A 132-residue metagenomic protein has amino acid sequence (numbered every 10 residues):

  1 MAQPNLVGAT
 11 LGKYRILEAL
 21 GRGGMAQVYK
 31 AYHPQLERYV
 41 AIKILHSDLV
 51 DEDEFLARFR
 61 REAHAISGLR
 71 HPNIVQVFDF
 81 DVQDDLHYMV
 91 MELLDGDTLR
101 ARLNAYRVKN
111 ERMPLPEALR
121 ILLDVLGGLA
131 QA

Functional and structural regions predicted by a protein language model:
M1-A132: Conserved ATP-binding/catalytic core of the eukaryotic-like protein kinase fold, especially serine/threonine kinases
